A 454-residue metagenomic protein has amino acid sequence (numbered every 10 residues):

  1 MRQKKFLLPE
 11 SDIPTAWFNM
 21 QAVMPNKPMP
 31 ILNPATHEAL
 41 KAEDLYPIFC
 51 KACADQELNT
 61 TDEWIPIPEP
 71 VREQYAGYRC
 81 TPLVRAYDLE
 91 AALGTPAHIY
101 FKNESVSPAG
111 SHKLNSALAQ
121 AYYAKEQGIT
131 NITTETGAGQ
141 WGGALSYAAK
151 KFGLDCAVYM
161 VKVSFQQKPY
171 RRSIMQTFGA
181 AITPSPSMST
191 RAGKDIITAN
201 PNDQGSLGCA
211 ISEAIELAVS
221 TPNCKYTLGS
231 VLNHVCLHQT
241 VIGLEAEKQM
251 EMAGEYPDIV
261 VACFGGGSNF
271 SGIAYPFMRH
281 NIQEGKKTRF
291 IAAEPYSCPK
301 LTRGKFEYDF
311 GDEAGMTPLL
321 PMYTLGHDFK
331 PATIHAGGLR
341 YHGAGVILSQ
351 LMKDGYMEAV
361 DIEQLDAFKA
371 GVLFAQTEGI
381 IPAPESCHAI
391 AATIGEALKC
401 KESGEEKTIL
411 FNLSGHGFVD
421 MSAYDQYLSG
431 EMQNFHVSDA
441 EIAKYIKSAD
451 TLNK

Functional and structural regions predicted by a protein language model:
R2-I129: Positively charged, low-complexity intrinsically disordered leader regions
P66, I196-H234, I242, G254 (+4 more regions): Active-site/ligand-binding loops adjacent to catalytic centers
P82, F101, K113, Q120 (+12 more regions): Buried hydrophobic positions in well-ordered alpha/beta secondary-structure cores of metabolic enzymes
N103-L114, I132-G142, L232-V235, V261-G266 (+4 more regions): Active-site nucleophile and cofactor-binding loops and adjacent substrate-binding regions of central metabolic enzymes
S116, A124-V163, Y256-F270, K407-L413: A short, small-residue-rich loop immediately preceding and capping a beta-strand
A119-I129, G143-D155, Q176-T177, A274-E284 (+1 more regions): Alpha-helix C-terminal capping segments
T133, W141-Q204, K300-E313, M421-S429: Active-site-proximal loop->helix
F264-S268, G272, Q364-G430: Claisen-condensing/thiolase-fold acyl-transfer catalytic domains that form or cleave C-C bonds in fatty acid
